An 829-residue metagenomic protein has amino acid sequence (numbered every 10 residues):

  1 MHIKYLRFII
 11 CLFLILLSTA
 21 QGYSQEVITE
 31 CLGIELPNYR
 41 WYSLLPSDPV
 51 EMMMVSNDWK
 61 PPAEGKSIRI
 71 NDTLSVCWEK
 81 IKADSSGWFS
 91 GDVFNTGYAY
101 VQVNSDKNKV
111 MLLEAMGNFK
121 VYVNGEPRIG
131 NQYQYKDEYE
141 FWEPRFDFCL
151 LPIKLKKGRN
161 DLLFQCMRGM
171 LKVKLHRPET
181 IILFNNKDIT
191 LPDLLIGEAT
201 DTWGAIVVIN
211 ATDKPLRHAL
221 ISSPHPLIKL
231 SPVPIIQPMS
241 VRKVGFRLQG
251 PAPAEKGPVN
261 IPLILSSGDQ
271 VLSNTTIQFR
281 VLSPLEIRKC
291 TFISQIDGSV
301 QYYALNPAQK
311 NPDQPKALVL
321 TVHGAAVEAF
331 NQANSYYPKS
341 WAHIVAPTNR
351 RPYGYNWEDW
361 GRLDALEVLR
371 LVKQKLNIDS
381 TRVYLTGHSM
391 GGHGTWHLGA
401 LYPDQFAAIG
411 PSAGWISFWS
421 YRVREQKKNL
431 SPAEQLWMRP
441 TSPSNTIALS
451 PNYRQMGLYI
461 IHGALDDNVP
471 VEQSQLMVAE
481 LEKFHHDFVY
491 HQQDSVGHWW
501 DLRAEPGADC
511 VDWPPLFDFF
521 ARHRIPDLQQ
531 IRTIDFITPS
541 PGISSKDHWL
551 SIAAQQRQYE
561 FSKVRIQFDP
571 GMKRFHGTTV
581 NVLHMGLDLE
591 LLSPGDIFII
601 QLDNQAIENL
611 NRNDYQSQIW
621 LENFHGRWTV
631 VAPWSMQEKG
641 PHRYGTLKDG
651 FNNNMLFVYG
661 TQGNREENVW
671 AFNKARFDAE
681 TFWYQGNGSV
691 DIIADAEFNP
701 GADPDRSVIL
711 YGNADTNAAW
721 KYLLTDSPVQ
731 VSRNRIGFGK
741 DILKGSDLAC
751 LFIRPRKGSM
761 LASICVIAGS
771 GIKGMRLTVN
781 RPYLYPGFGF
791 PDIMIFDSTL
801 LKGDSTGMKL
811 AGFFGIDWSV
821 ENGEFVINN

Functional and structural regions predicted by a protein language model:
Q25-W88, Q102, D161-D193, Y303-L305: Accessory carbohydrate-binding/adhesion or oligomerization-edge regions at the termini of glycan-active proteins
S105-G125, L162-F164: Aromatic-lined ligand-binding clefts that engage carbohydrates, nucleic acids, or primary amines
L191-P192, L227-P315, G645: A domain-start/cap signature at the N-terminus of enzymes
K310-Q314, E358-M390, A400-F406: Gly/Ser-rich "nucleophile elbow"/oxyanion-hole loop immediately N-terminal to the catalytic nucleophile in hydrolases
A407-S450, Q455-M456: Mobile cap/lid helix-loop segments that gate and shape the active-site cleft of serine hydrolases
Y453, Y459-H462, D466: Short beta-strand/loop motif that positions the catalytic acidic residue of the alpha/beta-hydrolase fold
L465-D467, V471, Q475-K573: C-terminal catalytic histidine-bearing segment of alpha/beta-hydrolase fold enzymes
H576, H584-N829: Solvent-exposed alpha-helical segments and adjacent loops that form catalytic or protein-interaction surfaces
